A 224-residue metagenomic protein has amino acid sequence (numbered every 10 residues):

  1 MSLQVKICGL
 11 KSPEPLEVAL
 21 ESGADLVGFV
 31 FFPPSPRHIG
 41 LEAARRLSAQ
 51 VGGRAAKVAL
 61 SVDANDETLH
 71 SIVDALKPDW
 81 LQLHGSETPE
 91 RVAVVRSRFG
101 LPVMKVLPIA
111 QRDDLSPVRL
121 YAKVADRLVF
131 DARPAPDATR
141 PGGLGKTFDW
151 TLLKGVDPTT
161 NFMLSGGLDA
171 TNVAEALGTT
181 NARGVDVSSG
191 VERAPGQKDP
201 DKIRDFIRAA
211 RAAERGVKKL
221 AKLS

Functional and structural regions predicted by a protein language model:
M1-G184, S189-S224: Conserved N-terminal beta1-alpha1 strand-loop-helix module at the mouth
